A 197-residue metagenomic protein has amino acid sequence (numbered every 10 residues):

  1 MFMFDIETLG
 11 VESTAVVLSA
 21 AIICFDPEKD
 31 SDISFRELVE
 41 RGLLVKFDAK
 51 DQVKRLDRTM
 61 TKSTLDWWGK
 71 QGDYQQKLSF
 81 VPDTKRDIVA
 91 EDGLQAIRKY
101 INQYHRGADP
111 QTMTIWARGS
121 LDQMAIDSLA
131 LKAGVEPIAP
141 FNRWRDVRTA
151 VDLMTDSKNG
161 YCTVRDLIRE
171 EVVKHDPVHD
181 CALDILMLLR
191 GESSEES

Functional and structural regions predicted by a protein language model:
F2, L9-A117: Conserved non-catalytic scaffold segment of RNase H-like nuclease domains
E7, V16-V17, I23, Y104 (+5 more regions): Metal-dependent nucleotidyl/phosphoryl-transfer cores and adjacent nucleic-acid-binding surfaces
E7-L9, E28, G119-S120, M124 (+1 more regions): Anionic group-transfer/hydrolysis microenvironments
S13-A15, M154, L188: Short, function-defining helix-loop hinge/capping sites that tune catalysis or transport
D51-L56, K62-G69, R145-A182: Active-site-proximal helix-loop-helix substrate-binding element of RNase H-like nuclease domains
I101, H105, L121-N142: Substrate-recognition/cap helix-loop segment adjacent to the acidic, metal-dependent catalytic center of Asp-based
T114-S120, A125, C162-S197: Acidic, Mg2+-coordinating catalytic module of metal-dependent nucleases/exonucleases that use a two-metal-ion mechanism
A133-A139, S157-V164, E195-E196: Substrate-binding/catalytic groove segments of enzymes that remodel or degrade extracellular structural polymers
